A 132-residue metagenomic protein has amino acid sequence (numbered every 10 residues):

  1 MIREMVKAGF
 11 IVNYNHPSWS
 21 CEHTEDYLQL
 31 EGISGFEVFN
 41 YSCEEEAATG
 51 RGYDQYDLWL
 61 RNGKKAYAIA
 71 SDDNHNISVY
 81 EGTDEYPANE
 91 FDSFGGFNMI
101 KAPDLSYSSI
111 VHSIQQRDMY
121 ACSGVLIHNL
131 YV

Functional and structural regions predicted by a protein language model:
M1-N89, V132: Domain-core and long-helix interface of multi-subunit machines
I77-V132: C-terminal functional module detector
